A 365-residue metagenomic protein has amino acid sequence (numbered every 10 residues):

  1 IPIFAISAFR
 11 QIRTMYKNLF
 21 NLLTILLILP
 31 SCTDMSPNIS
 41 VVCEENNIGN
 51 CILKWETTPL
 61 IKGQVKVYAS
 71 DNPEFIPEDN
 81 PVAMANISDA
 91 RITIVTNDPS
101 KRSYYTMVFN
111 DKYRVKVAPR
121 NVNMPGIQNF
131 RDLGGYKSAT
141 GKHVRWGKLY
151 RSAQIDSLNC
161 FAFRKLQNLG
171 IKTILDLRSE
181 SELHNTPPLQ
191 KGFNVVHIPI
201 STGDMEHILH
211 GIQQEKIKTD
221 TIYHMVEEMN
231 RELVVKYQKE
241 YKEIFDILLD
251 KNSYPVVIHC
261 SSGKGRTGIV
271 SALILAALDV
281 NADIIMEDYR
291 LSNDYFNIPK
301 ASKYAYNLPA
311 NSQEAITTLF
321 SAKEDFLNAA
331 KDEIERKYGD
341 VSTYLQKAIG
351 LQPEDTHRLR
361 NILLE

Functional and structural regions predicted by a protein language model:
I1-T14: N-terminal amphipathic/basic-hydrophobic helices that include classical n-h-c signal peptides and signal-anchor
I12-K17, P30: Short linear motifs centered on Gly/Pro in flexible linkers and helix caps
Y16-I25: Sec-dependent signal peptide recognition, specifically the positively charged N-region followed immediately by
I25-C32: Hydrophobic h-region of N-terminal signal peptides that target proteins for export in Gram-negative bacteria
T33-V256, V270-E365: Cys-dependent protein tyrosine phosphatase-like superfamily
H259: Gly/Ala-rich beta-loop-alpha elbow adjacent to hydrolase catalytic centers
S262, R266-T267: Ser/Thr-glycine-rich phosphate-binding loops at phosphate-binding pockets of nucleotides, nucleotide cofactors
